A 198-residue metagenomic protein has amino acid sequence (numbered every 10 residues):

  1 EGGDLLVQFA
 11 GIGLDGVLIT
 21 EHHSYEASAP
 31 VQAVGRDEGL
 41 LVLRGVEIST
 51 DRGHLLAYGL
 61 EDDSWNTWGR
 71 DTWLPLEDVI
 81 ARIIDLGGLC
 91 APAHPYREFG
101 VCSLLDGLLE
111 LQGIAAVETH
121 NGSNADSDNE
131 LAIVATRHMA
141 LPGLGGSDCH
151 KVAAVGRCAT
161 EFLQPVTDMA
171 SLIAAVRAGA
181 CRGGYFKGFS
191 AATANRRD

Functional and structural regions predicted by a protein language model:
G2-V7, I12, S28-P30, D37-E38 (+3 more regions): Charged catalytic cores and adjacent phosphate/nucleic-acid-binding surfaces used for phosphate/nucleic-acid chemistry
L5-E26, L89-A91: Divalent metal-dependent hydrolysis catalytic cores, especially in the metallo-beta-lactamase
V17-I19, V42-V46, C90-P92, V117-T119 (+1 more regions): Hydrophobic faces of well-ordered beta-strands that scaffold small-molecule active sites in alpha/beta enzyme cores
H22, A93-Y96, C149: Short, well-ordered beta-to-alpha junction loops that form the rim of enzyme active sites and present histidine/acidic
E38-L41, I84-C90: Divalent-metal coordination cores built from histidine and acidic residues
T72-W73, A125: A conditional alpha-helix N-cap/helix-loop micro-motif detector
P75, G88-G100: Aromatic-lined carbohydrate-recognition surfaces of secreted/lumenal glycan-active proteins
E77-I84: Short, acidic loop-to-helix structural element flanking the phosphoryl-transfer center in phosphate-processing enzymes
